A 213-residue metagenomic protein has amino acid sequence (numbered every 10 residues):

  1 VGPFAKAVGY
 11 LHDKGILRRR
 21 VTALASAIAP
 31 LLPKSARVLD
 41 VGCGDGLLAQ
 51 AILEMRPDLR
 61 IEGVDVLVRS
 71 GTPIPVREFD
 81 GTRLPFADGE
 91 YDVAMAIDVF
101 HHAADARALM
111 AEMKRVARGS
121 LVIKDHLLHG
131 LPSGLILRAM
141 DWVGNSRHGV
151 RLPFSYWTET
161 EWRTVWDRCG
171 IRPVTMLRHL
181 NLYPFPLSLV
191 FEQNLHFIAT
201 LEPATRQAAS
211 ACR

Functional and structural regions predicted by a protein language model:
V1-A23: Class I SAM-dependent methyltransferase Rossmann-like catalytic core, especially the SAM/SAH-binding loop
S35-G44: Conserved class I S-adenosyl-L-methionine
D45-R83: Class I SAM-dependent methyltransferase SAM/SAH-binding core
M95: A conserved beta-strand element that flanks and buttresses the S-adenosyl-L-methionine
D98-V99: Short catalytic micro-motifs in class I SAM-dependent methyltransferases
A103-M113: A short, conserved alpha-helix within the catalytic core of class I
G119-H126: Conserved beta-strand signature within the Rossmann-like core of class I S-adenosyl-L-methionine
H126-S188: C-terminal alpha-helical "lid/dimerization" subdomain adjacent to the S-adenosyl-L-methionine
